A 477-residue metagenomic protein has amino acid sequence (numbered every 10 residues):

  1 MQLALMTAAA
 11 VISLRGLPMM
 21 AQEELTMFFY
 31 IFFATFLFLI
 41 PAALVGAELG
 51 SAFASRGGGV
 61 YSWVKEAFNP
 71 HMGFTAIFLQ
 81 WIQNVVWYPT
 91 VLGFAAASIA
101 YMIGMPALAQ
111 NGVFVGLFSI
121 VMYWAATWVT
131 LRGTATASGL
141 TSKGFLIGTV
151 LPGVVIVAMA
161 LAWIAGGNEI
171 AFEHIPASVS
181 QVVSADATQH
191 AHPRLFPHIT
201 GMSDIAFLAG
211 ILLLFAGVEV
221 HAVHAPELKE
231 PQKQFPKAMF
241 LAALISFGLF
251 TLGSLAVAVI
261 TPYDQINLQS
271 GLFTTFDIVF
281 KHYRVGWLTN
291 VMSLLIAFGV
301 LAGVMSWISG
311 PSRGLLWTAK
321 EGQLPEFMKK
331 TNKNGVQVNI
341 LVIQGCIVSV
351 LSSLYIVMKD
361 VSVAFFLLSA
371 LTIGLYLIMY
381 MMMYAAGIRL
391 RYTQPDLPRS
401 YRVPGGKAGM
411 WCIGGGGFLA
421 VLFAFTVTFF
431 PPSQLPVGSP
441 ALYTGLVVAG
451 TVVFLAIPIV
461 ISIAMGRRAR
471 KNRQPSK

Functional and structural regions predicted by a protein language model:
M1-A97, L212-L213, V218-H221, L228 (+1 more regions): Transmembrane helix-boundary motif of multi-pass solute transporters/channels
M1-R15, A34, S119-A125, A162 (+3 more regions): Hydrophobic, membrane-embedded alpha-helices of multi-pass small-molecule transporters
Q22, I40-Y123, T127-L131, A297-W317 (+2 more regions): Hydrophobic transmembrane alpha-helices that form the core helical bundles of multi-pass secondary transporters
S62-W63, N69, Y101-P106, P176-L195 (+2 more regions): TM-loop-TM module centered on a large, flexible mid-protein loop between adjacent transmembrane helices in multi-pass
I99, F114-V179, A216, M239-A243 (+4 more regions): Membrane-interface loop-to-helix entry segments
M102, T149-H190, S254-Y263, Y380-Q394 (+1 more regions): Hydrophobic alpha-helical segments and their helix-loop junctions in multi-pass secondary transporters
A126, L140, M328-N334, L377-F430 (+1 more regions): C-terminal membrane-solvent junction of multi-pass transporters and transport-like membrane proteins
T149, A158-A162, F366-L367, L371-M379 (+1 more regions): A generic transmembrane alpha-helix motif of multi-pass inner-membrane proteins
